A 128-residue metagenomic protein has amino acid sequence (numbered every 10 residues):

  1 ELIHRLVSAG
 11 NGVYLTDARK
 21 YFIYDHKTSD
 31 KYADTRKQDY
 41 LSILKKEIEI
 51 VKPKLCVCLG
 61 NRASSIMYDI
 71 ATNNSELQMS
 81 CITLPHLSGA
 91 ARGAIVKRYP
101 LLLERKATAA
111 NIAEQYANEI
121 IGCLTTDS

Functional and structural regions predicted by a protein language model:
E1-I70, M79-R98, L102: A polyanion-binding, active-site-adjacent surface
D39, T108-A109: Sequence-pattern detector for short linear motifs and compositional/periodic biases rather than a specific fold
N74-E76: Exposed regions on extracellular, virion, or secretory-pathway luminal proteins
A109-S128: Charged phosphate-binding loop/patch that engages nucleotide di/tri-phosphates or the phosphate backbone of nucleic
